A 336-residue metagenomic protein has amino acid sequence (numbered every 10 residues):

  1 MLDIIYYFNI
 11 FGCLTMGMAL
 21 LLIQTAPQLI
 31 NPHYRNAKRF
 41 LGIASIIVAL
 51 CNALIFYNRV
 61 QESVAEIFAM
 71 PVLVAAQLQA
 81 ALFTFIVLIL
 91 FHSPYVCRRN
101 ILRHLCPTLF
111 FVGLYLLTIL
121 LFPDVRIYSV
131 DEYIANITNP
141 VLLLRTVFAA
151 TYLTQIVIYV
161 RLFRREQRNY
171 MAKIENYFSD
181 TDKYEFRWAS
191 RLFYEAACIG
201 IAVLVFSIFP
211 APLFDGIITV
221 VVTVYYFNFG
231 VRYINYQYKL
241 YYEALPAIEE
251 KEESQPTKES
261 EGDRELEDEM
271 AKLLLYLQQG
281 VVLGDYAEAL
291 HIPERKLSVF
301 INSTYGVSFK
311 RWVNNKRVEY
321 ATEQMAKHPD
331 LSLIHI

Functional and structural regions predicted by a protein language model:
M1-L117: N-terminal low-complexity or simple alpha-helical regulatory segments that function as activation/interaction modules
L2-G12, T118-D124, D131-R165, I208-I218: Extracellular-loop-to-transmembrane junctions of the mid-late helices
L14-A19, P107-L120, L153-V160, F193-V205 (+1 more regions): Hydrophobic core of alpha-helical transmembrane segments in multi-pass integral membrane proteins
L29, L88-Y95, R164-D180: Cytoplasmic membrane-interface regions of multi-pass membrane proteins
H92-L121, L142-T146, D180-E195: The cytoplasmic-loop to transmembrane-helix boundary for the fourth helix
T181, S190-L245: Interfacial "cap-and-anchor" motif at the non-cytosolic start of specific transmembrane alpha-helices
V231-S332: Membrane-proximal linker segments that couple transmembrane helices to downstream signaling/catalytic modules
I334-I336: Conserved small/polar residues in nucleotide/adenosyl-binding loops
